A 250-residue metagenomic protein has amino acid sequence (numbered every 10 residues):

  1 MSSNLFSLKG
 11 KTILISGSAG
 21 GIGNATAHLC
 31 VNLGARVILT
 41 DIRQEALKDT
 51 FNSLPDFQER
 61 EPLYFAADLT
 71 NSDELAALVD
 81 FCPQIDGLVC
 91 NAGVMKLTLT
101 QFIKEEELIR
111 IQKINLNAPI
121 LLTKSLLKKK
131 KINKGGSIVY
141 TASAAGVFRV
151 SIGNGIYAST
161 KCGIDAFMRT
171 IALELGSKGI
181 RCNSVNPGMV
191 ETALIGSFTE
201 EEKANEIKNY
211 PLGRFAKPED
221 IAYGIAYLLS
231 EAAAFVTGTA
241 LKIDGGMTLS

Functional and structural regions predicted by a protein language model:
S2-N4, F148, A226, T237-S250: Short C-terminal tail/terminal secondary-structure segment of NAD(P)H-dependent dehydrogenase/reductase domains
A19-G21: Conserved glycine-rich cofactor-binding loop
V94, Q101-I120, V139, Y157 (+1 more regions): Catalytic Tyr-X3-Lys loop
I103, R149-A158, T170, F198: Active-site loop-to-helix junction immediately N-terminal to the catalytic Tyr of the SDR YXXXK motif in Rossmann-fold
T123, T160, M168: Active-site helix of classical SDR
K128, L173-E174, A234: Alpha-helical segment proximal to the catalytic Tyr-Lys
S143: Residue(s) in the substrate-gating loop at a strand-loop-helix junction that position the organic substrate next
G176, R181, V236-G238: Short, small/polar-rich loop/turn modules that mediate ligand/substrate recognition or access, typified
